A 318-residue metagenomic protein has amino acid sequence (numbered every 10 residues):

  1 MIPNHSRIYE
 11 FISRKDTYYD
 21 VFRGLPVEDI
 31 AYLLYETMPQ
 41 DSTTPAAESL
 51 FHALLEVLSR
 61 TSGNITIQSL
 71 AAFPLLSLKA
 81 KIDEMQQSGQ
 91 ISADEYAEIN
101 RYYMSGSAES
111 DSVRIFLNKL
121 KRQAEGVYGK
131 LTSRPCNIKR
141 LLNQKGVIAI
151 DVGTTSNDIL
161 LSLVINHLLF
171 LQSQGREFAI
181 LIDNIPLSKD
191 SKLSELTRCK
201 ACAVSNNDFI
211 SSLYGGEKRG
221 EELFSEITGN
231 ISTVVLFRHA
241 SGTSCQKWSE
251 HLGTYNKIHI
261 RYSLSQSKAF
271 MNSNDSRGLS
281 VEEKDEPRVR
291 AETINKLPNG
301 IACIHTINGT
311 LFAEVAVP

Functional and structural regions predicted by a protein language model:
M1-A201, K218, E292-P298, A302-A313: P-loop NTPase motor domains
T132-P135, R219-G220, T233, L279 (+1 more regions): Sparse, context-dependent recognition of short Cys/His-centered cofactor- or disulfide-binding micro-motifs
N143-G278: Conserved P-loop NTPase motor cores
I260-P318: Conserved P-loop NTPase motor module
